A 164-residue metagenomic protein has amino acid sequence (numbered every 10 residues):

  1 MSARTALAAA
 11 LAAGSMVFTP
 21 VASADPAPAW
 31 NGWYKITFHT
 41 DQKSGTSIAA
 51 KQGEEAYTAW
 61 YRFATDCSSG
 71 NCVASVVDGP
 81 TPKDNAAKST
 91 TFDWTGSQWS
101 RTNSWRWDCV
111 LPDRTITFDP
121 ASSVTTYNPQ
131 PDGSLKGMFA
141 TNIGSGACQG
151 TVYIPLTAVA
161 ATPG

Functional and structural regions predicted by a protein language model:
M1-A24: Secretory targeting and sorting signals
D25-N31, A64-N71, F92-W99, T126-L135 (+1 more regions): A short, structured loop/turn motif at beta-sheet edges
P26-K51, L135-F139: Tryptophan-anchored aromatic micro-motifs
G32-I36, Y57-Y61, N103, G133-F139 (+1 more regions): One face of beta-strands
T40-Q52, P82-D84, D108-T115, N142-T151: Short, cysteine-centered beta-strand-loop-beta hairpins and adjacent loop/turn segments enriched in charged/polar
G53-S122: Predominantly extracellular/secreted and cell-surface proteins with exposed, flexible low-complexity segments
F118-G144: Internal, hydrophobic beta-strand segments that form the core of beta-sheet-rich folds
S134-G164: Edge beta-strand at a domain terminus
